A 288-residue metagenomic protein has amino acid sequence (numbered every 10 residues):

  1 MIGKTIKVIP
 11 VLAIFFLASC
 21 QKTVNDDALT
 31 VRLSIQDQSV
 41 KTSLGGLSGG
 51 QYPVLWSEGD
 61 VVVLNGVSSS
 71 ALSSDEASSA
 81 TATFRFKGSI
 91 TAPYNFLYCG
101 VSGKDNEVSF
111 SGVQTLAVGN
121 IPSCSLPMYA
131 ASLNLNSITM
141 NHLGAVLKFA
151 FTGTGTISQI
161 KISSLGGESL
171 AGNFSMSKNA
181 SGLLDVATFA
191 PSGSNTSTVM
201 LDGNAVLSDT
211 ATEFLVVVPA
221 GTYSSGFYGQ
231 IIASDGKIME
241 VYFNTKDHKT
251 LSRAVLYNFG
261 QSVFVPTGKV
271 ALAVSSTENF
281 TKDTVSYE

Functional and structural regions predicted by a protein language model:
I2-K7, C20-Y287: Sec-type signal peptide cleavage vicinity
I9-L17: Bacterial N-terminal signal peptides
